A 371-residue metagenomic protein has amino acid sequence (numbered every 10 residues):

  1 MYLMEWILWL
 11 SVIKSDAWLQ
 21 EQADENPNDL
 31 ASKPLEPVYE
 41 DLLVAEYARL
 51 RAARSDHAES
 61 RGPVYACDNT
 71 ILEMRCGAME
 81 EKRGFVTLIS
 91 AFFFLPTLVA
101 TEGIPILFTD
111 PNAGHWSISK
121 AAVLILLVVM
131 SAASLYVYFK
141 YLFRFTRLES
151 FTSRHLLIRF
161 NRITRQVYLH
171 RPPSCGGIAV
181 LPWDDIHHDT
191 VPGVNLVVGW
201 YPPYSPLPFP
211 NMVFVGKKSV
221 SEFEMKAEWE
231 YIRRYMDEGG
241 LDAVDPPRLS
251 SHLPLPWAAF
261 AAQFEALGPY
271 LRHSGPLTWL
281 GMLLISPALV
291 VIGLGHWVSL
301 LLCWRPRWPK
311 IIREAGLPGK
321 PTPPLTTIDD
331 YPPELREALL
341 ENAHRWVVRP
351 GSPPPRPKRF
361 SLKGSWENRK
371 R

Functional and structural regions predicted by a protein language model:
L3-Y65: Short, non-transmembrane cytosolic segments of multipass membrane proteins
P37-I104: An N-terminal, globular interaction/scaffold subdomain
C67-L72, I232, G239-G275: Juxtamembrane amphipathic/hinge helix adjacent to a transmembrane helix
R75-S153, Q263-V347, G351-R356, F360-R371: Alpha-helical transmembrane spans
R154-L169: Membrane-cytosol interface motif
L157, C175-L181, L207-N211: Short, mixed charged/polar active-site loops that provide acid/base catalysis or chelate metal/phosphate cofactors
Q166-L169, S174-V194: Phosphoinositide-dependent membrane-docking surfaces
H187-P254: A membrane-cytosol interface segment of integral membrane proteins
